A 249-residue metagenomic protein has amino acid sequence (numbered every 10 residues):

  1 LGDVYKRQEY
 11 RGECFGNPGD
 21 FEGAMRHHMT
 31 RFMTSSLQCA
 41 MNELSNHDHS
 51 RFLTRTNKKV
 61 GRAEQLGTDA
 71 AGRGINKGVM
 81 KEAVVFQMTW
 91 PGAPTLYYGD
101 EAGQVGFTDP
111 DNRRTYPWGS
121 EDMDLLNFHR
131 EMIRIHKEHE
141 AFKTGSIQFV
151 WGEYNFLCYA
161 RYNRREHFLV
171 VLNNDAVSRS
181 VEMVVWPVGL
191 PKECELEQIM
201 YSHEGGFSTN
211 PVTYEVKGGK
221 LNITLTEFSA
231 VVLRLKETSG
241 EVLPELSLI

Functional and structural regions predicted by a protein language model:
L1-G2, K192: Short, surface-exposed loop and linker segments with low hydrophobicity and enrichment for Pro/Ser/Thr
D3-D109, K137, W151-Y154, A160-V170 (+2 more regions): Conserved alpha/beta catalytic core and glycan-binding cleft of carbohydrate-active enzymes
N76-K77, T89-L96, A102-I249: Carbohydrate-interacting/catalytic domains
